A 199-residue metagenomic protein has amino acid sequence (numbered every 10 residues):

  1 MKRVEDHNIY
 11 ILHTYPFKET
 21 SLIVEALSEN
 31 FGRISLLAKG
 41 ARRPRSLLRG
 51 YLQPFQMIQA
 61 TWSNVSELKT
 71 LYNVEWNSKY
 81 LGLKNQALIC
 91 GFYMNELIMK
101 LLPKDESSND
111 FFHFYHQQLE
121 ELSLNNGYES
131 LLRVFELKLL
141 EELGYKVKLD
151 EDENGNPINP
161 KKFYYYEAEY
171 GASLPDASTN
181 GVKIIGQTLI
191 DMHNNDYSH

Functional and structural regions predicted by a protein language model:
M1-L22, L27-H199: Non-catalytic alpha-helical scaffolds and adjoining flexible linkers that form interface surfaces for assembly
